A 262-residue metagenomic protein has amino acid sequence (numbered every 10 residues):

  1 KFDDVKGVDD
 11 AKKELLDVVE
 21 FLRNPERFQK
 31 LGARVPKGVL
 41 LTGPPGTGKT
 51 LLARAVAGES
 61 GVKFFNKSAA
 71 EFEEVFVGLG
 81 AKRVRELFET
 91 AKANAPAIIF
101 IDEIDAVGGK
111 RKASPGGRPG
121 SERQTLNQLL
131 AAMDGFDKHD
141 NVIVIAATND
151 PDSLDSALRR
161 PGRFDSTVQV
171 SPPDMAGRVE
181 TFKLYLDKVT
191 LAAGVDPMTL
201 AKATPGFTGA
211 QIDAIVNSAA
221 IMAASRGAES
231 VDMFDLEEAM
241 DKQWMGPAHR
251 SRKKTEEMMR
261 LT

Functional and structural regions predicted by a protein language model:
K1-A201, F207, A219: Walker A/P-loop NTP-binding motif of AAA+ ATPase domains
M198-N217, M222-T262: C-terminal engagement/docking regions of AAA+ P-loop ATPases
